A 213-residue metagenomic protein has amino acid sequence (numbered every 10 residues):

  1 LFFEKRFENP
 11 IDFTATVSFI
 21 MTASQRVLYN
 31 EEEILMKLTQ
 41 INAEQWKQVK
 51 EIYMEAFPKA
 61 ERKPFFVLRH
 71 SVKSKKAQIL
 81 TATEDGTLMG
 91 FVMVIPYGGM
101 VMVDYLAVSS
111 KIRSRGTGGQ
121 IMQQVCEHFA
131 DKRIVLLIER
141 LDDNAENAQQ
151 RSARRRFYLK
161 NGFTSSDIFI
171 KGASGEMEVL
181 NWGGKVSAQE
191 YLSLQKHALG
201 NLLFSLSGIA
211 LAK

Functional and structural regions predicted by a protein language model:
I11-L35: Short, Lys/Arg-enriched N-terminal segments with co-localized hydrophobic residues within the first ~10-30 amino acids
Y29-K63, V67, Q189-H197, S205-K213: Short amphipathic alpha-helix that is part of the acyltransferase structural core
A56-E84: Active-site rim helix/loop that mediates acceptor-substrate recognition in acyltransferases
T81, T87-I95, M100-A107: Conserved beta-strand in the GNAT
P96-D104, R113, K132, E176: A conserved beta-turn-beta hairpin within the catalytic core of GNAT-like acetyltransferases that forms part
V108, S114-H128: Conserved acetyl-CoA-binding loop-helix of GNAT-fold acetyltransferases
F129-Q150: Conserved GNAT acetyl-CoA-binding A-motif
R151, D167-K213: C-terminal "cap" of GNAT-fold acetyltransferases
